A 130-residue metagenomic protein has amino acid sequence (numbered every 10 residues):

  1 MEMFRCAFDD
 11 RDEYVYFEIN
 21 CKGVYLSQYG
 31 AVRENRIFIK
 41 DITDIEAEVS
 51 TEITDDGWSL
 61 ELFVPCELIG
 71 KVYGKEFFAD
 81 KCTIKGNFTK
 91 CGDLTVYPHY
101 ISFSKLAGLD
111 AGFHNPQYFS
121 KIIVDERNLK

Functional and structural regions predicted by a protein language model:
M1-K130: Structural preference for beta-rich elements and adjacent junctions enriched in aromatics
